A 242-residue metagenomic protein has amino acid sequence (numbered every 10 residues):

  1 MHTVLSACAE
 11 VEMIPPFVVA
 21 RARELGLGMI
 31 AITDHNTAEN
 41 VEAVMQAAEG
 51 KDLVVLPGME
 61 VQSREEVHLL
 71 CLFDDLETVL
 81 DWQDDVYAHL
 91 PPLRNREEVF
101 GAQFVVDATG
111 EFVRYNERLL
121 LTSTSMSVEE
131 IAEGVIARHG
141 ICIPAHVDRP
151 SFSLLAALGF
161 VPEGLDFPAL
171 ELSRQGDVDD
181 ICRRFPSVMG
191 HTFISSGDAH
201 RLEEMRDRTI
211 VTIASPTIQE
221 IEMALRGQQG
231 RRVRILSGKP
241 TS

Functional and structural regions predicted by a protein language model:
M1-L27, A38-D81, L119-L120, E133 (+2 more regions): Charged catalytic cores and adjacent phosphate/nucleic-acid-binding surfaces used for phosphate/nucleic-acid chemistry
A31: Conserved Rossmann-like nucleotide-binding pocket used by diverse enzymes that bind dinucleotide cofactors
F73-E117, F160, I218: Active-site gating loops and adjacent loop-to-helix segments of metal-dependent hydrolytic enzymes
G101, S127-I131: Internal, well-ordered alpha-helical segments in soluble enzyme and binding-protein domains
L120-M126: Active-site glycine- and acidic-residue-rich loops that bind and position anionic ligands or nucleotide-like cofactors
